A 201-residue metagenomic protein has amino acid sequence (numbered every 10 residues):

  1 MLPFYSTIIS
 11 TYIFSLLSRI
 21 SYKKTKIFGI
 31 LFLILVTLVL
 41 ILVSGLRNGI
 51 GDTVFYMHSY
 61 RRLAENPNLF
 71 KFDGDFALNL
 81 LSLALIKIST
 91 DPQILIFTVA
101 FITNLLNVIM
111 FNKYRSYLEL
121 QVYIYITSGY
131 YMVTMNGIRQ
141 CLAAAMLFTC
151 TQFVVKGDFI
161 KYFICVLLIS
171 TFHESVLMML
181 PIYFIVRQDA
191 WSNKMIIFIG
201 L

Functional and structural regions predicted by a protein language model:
M1-L201: Terminal, non-globular segments
